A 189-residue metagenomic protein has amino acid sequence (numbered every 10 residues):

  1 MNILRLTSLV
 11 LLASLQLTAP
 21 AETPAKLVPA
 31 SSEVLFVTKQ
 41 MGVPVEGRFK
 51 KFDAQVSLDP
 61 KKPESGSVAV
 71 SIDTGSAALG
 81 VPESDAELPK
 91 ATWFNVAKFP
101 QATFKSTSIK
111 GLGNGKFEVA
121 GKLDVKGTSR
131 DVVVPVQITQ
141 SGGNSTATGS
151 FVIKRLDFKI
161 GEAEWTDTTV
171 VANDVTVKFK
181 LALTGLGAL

Functional and structural regions predicted by a protein language model:
M1-T7: Bacterial N-terminal signal peptides that target proteins for export
T7-Q16: Bacterial N-terminal signal peptides
P20-L189: Low-complexity, acidic/polar, glycine-enriched regions of mature
